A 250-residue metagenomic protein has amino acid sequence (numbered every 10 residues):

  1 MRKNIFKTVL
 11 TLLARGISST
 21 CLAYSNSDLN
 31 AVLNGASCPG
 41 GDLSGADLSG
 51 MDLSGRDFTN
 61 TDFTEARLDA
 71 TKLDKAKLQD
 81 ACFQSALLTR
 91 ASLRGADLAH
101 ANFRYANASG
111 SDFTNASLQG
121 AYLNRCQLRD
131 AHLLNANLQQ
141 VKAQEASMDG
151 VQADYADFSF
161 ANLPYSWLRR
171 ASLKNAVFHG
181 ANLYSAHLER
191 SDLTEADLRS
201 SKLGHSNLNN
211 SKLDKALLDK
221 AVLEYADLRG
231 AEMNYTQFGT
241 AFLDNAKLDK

Functional and structural regions predicted by a protein language model:
M1-V9: Bacterial N-terminal signal peptides that target proteins for export
L10-A14: Hydrophobic helical h-region of N-terminal Sec-dependent signal peptides in bacterial secretory/periplasmic proteins
S18-T20: N-terminal signal peptide c-region/cleavage motif recognized by signal peptidases
Y24-K250: Tandem repeat scaffolds
